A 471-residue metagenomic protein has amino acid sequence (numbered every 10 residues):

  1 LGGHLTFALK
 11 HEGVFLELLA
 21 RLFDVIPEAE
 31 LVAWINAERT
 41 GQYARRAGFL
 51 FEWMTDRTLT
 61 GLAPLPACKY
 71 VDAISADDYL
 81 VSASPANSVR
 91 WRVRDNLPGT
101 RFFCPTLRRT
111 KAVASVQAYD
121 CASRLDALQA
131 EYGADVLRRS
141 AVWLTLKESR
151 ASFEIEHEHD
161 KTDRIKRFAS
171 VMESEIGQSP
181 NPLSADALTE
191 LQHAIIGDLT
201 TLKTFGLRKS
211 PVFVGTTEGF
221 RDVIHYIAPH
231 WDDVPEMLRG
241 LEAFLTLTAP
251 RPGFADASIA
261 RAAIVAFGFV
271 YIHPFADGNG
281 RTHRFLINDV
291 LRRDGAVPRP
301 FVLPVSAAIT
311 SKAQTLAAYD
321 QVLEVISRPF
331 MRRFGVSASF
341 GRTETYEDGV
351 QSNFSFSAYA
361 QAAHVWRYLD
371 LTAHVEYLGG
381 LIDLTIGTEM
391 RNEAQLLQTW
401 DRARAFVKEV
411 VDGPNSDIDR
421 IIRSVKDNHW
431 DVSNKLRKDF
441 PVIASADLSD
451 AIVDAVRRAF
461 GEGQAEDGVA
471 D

Functional and structural regions predicted by a protein language model:
L1-A276, R281-D471: FIC/Doc superfamily catalytic core
